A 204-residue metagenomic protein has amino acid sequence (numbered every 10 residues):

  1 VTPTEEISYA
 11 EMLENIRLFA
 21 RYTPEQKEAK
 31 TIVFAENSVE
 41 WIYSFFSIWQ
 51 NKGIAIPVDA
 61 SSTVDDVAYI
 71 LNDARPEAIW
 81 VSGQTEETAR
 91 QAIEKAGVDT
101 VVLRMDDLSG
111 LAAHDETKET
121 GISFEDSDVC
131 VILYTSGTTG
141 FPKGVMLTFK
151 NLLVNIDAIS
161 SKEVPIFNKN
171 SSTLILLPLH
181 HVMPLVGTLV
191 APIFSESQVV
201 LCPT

Functional and structural regions predicted by a protein language model:
V1-E25, I32-S38, I42-F46, T63-A68 (+2 more regions): Conserved AMP-binding/adenylate-forming core of the ANL superfamily
S8-E11, C130-D157: Conserved AMP-binding A3 loop
N15-L18, A35-E36, I56-L71, G83-T85 (+1 more regions): ATP-dependent adenylate-forming carboxylate-activation enzymes
R21, A60-Q91, N155-L174: Conserved ATP-dependent adenylate/AMP-binding module captured primarily in the ANL superfamily
F45-N51, P57, D73, H181 (+1 more regions): Short hydrophobic alpha-helices that are characteristic scaffold elements of the AMP-binding
Q84-D126: ANL superfamily adenylate-forming
E116-Y134, F141, I166-S172: Conserved pre-ATP/AMP-binding loop-to-beta segment of ANL
L153-S172, L179-T204: Conserved AMP-binding/adenylation subdomain of ANL enzymes
